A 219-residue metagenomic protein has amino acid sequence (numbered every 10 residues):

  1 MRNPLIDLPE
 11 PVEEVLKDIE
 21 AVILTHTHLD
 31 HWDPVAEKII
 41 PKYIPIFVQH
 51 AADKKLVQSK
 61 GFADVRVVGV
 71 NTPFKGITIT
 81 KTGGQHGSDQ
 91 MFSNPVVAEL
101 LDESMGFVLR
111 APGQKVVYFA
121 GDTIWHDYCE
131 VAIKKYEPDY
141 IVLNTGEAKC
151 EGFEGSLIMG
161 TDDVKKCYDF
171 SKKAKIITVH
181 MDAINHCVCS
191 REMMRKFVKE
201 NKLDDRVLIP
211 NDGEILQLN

Functional and structural regions predicted by a protein language model:
M1, K81-Q114, D127: Active-site-proximal loop/helix segment associated with metal-binding centers of metalloenzymes
M1-L24, P34-I39, S88-S93, W125-K135: Pre-active-site segment of Zn-dependent metallo-hydrolases
D18-H28, F47-H50, V117-T123, V142-T145 (+2 more regions): Active-site neighborhood of phospho(di)ester-bond hydrolases with catalytic His/Asp-centered motifs
T27-W32, K54-L56, T72-K75, G87-D89 (+4 more regions): Active-site environment of divalent metal-dependent phosphoester hydrolases
F47, V65-V68, T80, V207-P210: General small-molecule cofactor/ligand-binding pocket signal
L56-V67: Helix-loop-beta element that forms the nucleotide-linked donor phosphate-binding surface in glycosyltransferases
T72-T80, R110-V117, L218-N219: Beta-strand-turn-beta hairpins that frame and shape the catalytic cleft of phosphate-ester-processing enzymes
I124-D212: Cap/insert and terminal regions of metallo-dependent hydrolase folds
